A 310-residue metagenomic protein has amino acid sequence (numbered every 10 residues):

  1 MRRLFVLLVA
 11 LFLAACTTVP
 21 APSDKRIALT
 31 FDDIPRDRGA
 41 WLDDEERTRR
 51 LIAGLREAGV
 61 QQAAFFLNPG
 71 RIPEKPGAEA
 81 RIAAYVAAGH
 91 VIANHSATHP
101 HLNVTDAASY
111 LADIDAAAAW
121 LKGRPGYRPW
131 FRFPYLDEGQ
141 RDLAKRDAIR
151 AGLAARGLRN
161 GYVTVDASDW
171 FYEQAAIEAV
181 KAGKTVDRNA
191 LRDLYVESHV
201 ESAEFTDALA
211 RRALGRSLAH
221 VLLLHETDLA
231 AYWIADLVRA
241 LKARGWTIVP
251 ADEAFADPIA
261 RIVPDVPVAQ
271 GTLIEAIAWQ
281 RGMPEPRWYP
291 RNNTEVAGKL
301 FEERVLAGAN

Functional and structural regions predicted by a protein language model:
L4-L13: Sec-dependent N-terminal signal peptides
V19-D142, L222-L223, A240, A254-A256: Active-site beta->alpha N-cap acidic-glycine motif
A40-L42, E74, A78, P100-G123 (+3 more regions): Alpha-helical scaffold elements lining the catalytic groove of polysaccharide deacetylases
R56-G59, P73, Y162, L214-R216 (+1 more regions): C-terminal domain-boundary segment and adjacent tail
A88-I92, A154-R159: Glycine-enriched alpha-helix->loop->beta-strand junction motifs that scaffold or abut catalytic
V91-A97, W120-G126, K184-S202, T272-N293: Short, basic, helix/turn surface patches
